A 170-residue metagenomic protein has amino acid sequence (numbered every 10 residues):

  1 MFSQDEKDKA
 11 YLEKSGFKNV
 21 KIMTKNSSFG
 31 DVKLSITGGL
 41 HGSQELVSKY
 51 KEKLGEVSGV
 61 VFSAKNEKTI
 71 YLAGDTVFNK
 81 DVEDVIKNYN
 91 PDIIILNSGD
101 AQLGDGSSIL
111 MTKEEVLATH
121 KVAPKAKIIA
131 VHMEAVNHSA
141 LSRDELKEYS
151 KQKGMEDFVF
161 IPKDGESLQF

Functional and structural regions predicted by a protein language model:
M1-F2, Y71: Conserved SAM-binding loop
F2, V77-D164: Cap/insert and terminal regions of metallo-dependent hydrolase folds
S3-A10, T24: Short, polar loop motifs at secondary-structure junctions
D5-E6, F17, G39, K125: ATP/adenylate-binding site constellation spanning eukaryotic-like Ser/Thr protein kinases, ABC-transporter
K7-E13, N137-S139, Q169: Short, charged/polar "capping" segments at the starts of alpha-helices and the immediately preceding loops
Y11-I22: Helix-loop-beta element that forms the nucleotide-linked donor phosphate-binding surface in glycosyltransferases
K21-K87, D164-F170: Core dinuclear metal-dependent hydrolase active-site scaffold
